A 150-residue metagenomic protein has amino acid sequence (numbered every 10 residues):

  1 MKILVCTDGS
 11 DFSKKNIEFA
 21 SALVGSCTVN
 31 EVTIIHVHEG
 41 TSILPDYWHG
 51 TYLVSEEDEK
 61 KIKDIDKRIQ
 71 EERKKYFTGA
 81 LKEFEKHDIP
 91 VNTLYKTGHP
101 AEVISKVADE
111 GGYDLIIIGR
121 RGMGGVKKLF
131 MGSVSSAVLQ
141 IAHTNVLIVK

Functional and structural regions predicted by a protein language model:
M1-K2, K150: Absolute protein N-terminus
K2-K60, H87: Small/aliphatic-rich secondary-structure junction motif
C6, L94, G119: Active-site-adjacent beta-strand anchor residues
K15, V103, G125: Phosphate- and divalent-cation-binding pockets in alpha/beta enzyme and binding domains that engage nucleotide-derived
T33-I35, N92-K96, L147: General small-molecule cofactor/ligand-binding pocket signal
S55-E72: A short acidic, glycine-rich active-site loop that binds or catalyzes chemistry on phosphate/adenosine moieties
K75, G79-I116: Structural beta-alpha unit
K106-K150: Gly/Ser-rich helix-loop-strand patches that form or flank binding pockets for ribonucleotide-derived cofactors
